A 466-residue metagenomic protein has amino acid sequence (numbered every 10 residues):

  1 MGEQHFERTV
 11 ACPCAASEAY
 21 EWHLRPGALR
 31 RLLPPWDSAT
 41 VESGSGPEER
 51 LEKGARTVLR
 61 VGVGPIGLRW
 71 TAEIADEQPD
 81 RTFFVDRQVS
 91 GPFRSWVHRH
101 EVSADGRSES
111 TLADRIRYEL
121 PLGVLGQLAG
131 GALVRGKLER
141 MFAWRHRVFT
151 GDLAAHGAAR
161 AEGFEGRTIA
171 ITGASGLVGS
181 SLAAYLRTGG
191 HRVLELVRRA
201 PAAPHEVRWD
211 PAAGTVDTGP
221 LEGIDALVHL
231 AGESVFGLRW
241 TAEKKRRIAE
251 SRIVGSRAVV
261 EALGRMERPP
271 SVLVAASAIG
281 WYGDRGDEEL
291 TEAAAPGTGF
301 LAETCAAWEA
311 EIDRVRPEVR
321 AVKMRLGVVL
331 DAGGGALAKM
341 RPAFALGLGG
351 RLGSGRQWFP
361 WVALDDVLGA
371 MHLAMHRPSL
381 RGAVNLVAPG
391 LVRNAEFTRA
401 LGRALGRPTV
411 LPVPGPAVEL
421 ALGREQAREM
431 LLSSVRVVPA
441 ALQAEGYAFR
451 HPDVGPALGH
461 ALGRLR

Functional and structural regions predicted by a protein language model:
M1-E52: Hydrophobic ligand-binding cavity/cleft-lining segments
E3, R31, P35-S38, P47 (+2 more regions): Hydrophobic-ligand binding "helix-grip"
G166-R167, R377-E425, L465-R466: Mid/C-terminal beta-alpha module of Rossmann-like enzyme folds, strongest in SDR-family dehydrogenases/epimerases
A170-G189: N-terminal Rossmann NAD(P)H-binding glycine-rich loop of SDR-like oxidoreductase domains
P201, V207-G255: NAD(P)H-binding glycine-rich loop region in Rossmannoid oxidoreductase-like domains and their noncatalytic homologs
K245, R257-G299: Conserved Rossmann-fold NAD(P)-dependent oxidoreductase catalytic core, especially the SDR/UDP-sugar
R316, R320-K323, G327-W358: NAD(P)-dependent short-chain dehydrogenase/reductase
R341-G350, Q357-V392: Alpha-helical substrate-binding/gating segment
